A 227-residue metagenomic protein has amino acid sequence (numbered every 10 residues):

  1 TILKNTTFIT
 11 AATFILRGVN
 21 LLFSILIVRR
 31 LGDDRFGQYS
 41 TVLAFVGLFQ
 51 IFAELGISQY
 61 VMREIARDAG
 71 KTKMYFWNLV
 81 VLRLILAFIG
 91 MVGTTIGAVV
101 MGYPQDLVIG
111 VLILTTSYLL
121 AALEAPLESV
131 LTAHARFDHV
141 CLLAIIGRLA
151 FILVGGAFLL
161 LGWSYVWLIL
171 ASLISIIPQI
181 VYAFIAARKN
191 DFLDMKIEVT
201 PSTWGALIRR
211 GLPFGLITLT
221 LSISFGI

Functional and structural regions predicted by a protein language model:
T1, L31-R35, F49-L84, T132-H139: Transmembrane-helix boundary and interhelical linker motifs in polytopic inner-membrane proteins
T1-I2, D138, V166, A183-G226: Interhelical loop/hinge segments that connect adjacent transmembrane helices in multipass membrane
T1-I2, R29-V42, D68-N78, F88-L119 (+2 more regions): Membrane-interface helix-capping segments at transmembrane helix termini in multi-pass transporters
I2-S58, M91, S117, G147-R148 (+5 more regions): Signature of the first transmembrane helix
L22, L26-R30, F52, G56 (+6 more regions): Structural signature of transmembrane alpha-helix termini at the membrane-water interface
I25, R29-D33, Q59-R63, A98-Y103 (+5 more regions): Transmembrane helix-loop junctions in multipass membrane proteins, especially transporters and channels
L48, F52, L84, F88-V99 (+5 more regions): Alpha-helical transmembrane segments of multi-pass membrane proteins
V108, L112-T115, L142-K189, R210: Hydrophobic alpha-helical transmembrane segments
